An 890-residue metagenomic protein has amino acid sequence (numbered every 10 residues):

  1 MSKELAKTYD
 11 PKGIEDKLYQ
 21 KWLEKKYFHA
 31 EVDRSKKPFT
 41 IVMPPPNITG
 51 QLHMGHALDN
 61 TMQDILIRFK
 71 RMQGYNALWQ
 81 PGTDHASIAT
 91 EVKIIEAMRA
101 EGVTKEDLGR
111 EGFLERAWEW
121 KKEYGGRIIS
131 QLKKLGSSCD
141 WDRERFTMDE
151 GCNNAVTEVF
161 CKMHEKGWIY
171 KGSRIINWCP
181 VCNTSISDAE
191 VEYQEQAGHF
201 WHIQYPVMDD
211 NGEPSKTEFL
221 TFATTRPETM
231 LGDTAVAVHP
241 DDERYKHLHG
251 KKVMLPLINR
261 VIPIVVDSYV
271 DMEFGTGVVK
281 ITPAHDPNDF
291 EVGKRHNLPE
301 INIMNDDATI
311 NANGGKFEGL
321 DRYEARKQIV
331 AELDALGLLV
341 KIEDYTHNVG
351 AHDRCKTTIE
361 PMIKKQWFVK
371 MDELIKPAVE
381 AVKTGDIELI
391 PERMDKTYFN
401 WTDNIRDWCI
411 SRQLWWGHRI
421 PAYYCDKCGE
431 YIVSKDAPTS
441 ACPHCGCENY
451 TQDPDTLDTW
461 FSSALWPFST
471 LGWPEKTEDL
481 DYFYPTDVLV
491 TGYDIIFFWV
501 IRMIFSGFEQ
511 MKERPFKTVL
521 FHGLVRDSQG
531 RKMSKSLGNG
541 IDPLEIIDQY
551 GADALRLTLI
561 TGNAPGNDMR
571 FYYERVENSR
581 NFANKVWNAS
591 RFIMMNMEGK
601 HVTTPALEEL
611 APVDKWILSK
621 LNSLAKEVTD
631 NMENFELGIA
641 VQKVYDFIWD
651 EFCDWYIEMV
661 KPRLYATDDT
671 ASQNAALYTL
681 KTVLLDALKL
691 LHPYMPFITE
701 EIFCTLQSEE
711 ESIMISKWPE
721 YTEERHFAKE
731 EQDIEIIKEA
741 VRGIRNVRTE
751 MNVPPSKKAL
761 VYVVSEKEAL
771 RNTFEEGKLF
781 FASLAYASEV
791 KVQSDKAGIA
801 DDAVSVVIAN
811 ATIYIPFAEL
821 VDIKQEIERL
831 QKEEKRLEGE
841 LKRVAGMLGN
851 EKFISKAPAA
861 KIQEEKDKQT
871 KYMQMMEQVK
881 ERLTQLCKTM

Functional and structural regions predicted by a protein language model:
K3, T8, K17, K21-K25 (+10 more regions): Residue patterns forming the tRNA-binding/recognition surfaces of aminoacyl-tRNA synthetases and related DALR
K3-V42, I95, A117-Q131, Y245-Y269 (+3 more regions): Conserved oxyanion/phosphate-binding beta-strand-loop segments in alpha/beta enzyme cores
E31-I94, T147, V156, F222-T225 (+6 more regions): N-terminal catalytic cores of NTP/NDP-binding nucleotidyl/phosphoryl-transfer enzymes
R34-K36, P44-P45, Q80-E91, E144-C152 (+3 more regions): Short, solvent-exposed turn/loop segments enriched in Gly/Ser/Thr/Pro and often Arg
H56-L58, P287-V292, R502-M511, V644: Alpha-helical support elements that line or immediately flank enzyme active sites and cofactor-binding pockets
A57-I65, L220-P256, V279-D286, H296-N302 (+2 more regions): Extended active-site and interfacial segments that coordinate phosphate-rich ligands in large catalytic machineries
R68-N76, A97-R110, S130, K134-C139 (+19 more regions): Secondary-structure transition/capping motifs at alpha-helix termini and the adjoining loop/turn into the next element
H202, N400-F461, L465, E509-A552 (+2 more regions): Feature 926 captures the class I aminoacyl-tRNA synthetase adenylation module centered on the KMSKS loop
